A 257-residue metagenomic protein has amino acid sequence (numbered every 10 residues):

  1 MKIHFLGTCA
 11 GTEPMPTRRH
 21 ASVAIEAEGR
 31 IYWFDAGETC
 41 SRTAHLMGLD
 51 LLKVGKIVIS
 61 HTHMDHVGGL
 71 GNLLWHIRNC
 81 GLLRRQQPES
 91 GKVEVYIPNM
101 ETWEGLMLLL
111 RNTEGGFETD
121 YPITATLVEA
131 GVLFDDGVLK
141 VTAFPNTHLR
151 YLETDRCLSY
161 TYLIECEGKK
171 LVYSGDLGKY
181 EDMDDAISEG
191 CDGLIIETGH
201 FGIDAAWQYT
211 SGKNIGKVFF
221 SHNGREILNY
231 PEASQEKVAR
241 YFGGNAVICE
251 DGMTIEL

Functional and structural regions predicted by a protein language model:
M1-V172, E232-L257: Binuclear metal-dependent hydrolase catalytic cores
R30-I31, C166-K169, I187-F201: Acidic/glycine-enriched edge-of-secondary-structure segments
E38-T39, T147-H148, L177-Y180, T198-G202: Short beta->alpha connector loops
K169-D184: Short, structured interface segments that constitute the first stable element of a domain
Y180-G193, G202-L257: Binuclear metal-ion centers of metallo-dependent hydrolases, dominated by the metallo-beta-lactamase
